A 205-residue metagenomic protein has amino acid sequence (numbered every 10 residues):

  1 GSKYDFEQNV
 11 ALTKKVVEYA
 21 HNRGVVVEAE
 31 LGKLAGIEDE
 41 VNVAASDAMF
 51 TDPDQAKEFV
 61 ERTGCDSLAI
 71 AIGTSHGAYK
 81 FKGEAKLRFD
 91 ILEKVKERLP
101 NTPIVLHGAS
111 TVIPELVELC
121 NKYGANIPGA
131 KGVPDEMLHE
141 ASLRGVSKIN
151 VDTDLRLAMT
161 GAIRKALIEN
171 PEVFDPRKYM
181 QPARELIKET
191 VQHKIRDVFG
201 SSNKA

Functional and structural regions predicted by a protein language model:
G1-P103, P114-L119, Y123-G129, D135 (+4 more regions): Alpha/beta enzyme core
H107-S110: Short catalytic/ligand-gating loop segments at beta-alpha or beta-beta junctions within enzyme catalytic domains
K122, I127, V133-A205: C-terminal alpha-helical cap/extension of soluble enzyme domains
